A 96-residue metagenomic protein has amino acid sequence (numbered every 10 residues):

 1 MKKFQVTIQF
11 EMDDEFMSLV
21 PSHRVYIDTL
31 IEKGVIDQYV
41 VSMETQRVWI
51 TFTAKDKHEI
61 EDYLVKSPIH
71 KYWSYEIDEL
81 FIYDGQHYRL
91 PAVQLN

Functional and structural regions predicted by a protein language model:
M1-N96: Conserved, structured core segments of small domains
